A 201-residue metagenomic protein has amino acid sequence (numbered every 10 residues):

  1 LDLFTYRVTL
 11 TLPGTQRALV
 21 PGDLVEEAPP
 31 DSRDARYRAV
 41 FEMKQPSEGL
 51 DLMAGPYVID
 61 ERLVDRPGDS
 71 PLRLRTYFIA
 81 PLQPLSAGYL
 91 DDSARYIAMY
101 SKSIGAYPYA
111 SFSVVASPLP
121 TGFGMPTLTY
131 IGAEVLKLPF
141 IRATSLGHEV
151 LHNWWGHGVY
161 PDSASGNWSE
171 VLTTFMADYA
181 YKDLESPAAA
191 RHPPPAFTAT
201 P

Functional and structural regions predicted by a protein language model:
L1-G147, F175-D178, P187: Hydrophobic helix-coil surface modules that form long, contiguous segments used for peptide/substrate interaction
E27-P29, F197-P201: Amphipathic alpha-helical surface "interface" segments used for docking/oligomerization or membrane association within
T129-A199: Zinc-dependent metallopeptidase catalytic helix centered on the HExxH motif and its immediate flanking segment
